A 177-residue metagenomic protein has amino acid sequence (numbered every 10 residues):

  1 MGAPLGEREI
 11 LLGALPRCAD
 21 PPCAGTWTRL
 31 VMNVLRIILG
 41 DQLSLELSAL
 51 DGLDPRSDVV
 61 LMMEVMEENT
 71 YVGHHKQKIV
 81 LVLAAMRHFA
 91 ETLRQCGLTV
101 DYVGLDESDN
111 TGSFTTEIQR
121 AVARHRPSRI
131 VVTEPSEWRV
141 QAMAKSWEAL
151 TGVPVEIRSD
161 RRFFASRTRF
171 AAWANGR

Functional and structural regions predicted by a protein language model:
G2-I10: Extreme N-terminal basic, low-complexity initiation segments that serve as generic localization/processing leaders
V31-R177: Trp/Phe/Arg-rich N-terminal binding region typifying the photolyase-homology
